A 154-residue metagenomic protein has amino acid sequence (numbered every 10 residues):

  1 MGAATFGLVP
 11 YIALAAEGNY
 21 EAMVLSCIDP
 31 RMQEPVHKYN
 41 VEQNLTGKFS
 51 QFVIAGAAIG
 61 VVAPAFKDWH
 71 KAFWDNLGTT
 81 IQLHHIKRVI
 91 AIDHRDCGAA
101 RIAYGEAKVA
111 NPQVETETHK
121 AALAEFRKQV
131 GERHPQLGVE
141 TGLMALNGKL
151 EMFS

Functional and structural regions predicted by a protein language model:
M1-Y11, A16-A22, C27-V36, A57-F73 (+2 more regions): Divalent-metal-activated hydrolytic enzyme cores
H37-N44: Short Gly/aromatic-enriched secondary-structure transition segments
G47-A57: A short beta-strand-loop structural module common to alpha/beta enzyme folds
A91: Donor-sugar nucleotide-binding helix/loop cap in glycosyltransferases
H94-D96: Short, ordered loop/turn segments at secondary-structure junctions
